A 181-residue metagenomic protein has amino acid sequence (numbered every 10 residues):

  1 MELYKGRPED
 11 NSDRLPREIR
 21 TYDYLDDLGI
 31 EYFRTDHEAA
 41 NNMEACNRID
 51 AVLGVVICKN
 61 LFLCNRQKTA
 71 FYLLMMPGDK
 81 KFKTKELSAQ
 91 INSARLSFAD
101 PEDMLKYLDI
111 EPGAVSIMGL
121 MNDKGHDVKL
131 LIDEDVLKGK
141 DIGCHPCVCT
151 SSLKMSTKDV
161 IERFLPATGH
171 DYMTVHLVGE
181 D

Functional and structural regions predicted by a protein language model:
M1-D181: Extended, low-hydrophobicity, polar/charged segments
